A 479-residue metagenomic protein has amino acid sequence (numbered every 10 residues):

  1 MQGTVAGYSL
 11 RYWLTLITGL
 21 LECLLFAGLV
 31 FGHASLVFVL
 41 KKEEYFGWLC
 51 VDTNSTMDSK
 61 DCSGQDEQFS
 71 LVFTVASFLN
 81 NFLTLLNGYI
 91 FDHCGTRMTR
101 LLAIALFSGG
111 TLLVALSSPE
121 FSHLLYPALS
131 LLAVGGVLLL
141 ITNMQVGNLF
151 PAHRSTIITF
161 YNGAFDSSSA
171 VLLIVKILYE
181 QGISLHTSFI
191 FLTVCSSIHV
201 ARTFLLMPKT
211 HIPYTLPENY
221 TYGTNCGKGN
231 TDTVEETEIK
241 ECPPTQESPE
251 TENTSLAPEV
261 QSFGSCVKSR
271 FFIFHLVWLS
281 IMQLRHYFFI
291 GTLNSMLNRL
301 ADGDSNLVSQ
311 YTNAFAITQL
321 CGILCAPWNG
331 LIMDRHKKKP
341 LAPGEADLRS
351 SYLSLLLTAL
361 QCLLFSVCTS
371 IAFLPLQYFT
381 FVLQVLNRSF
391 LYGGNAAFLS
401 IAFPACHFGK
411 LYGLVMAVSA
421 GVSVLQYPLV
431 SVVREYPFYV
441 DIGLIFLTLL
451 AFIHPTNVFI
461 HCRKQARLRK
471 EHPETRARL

Functional and structural regions predicted by a protein language model:
M1-K42, F46-D66, E247-E250, T254-F274: Cytosolic juxtamembrane N-terminal segment immediately preceding the first transmembrane helix of multi-pass
L29-L40, F263-A326, Y392-A396: Extracytoplasmic gate region of multi-pass secondary transporters
S70-Y89, N313-L331: Central cavity-lining transmembrane alpha-helices of secondary-active solute carriers, predominantly the Major
F82-H123: Conserved MFS/SLC helix-loop-helix module at the cytosolic interface between two early adjacent transmembrane helices
S122-L139, L376-F390: Hydrophobic core of transmembrane alpha-helices in multi-pass small-molecule transporters, especially MFS/SLC-type
L132, L139, N148-T203, F315-P327 (+2 more regions): Glycine-rich segments within core transmembrane alpha-helices of 12-TM secondary carriers
M207-I273, V277, F288, T292 (+1 more regions): Long, low-complexity inter-transmembrane loops of multi-pass membrane transporters
M333, P340-N395: C-terminal transmembrane helical hairpin of 12-TM major facilitator-type secondary transporters
